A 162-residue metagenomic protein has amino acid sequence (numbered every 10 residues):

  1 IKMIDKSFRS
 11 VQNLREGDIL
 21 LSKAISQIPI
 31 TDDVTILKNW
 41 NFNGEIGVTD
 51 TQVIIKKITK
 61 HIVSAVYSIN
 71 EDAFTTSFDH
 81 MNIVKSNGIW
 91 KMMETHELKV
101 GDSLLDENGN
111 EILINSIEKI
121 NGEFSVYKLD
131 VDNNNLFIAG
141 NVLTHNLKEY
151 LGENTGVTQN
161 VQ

Functional and structural regions predicted by a protein language model:
I1-Q162: HINT superfamily self-processing domains
